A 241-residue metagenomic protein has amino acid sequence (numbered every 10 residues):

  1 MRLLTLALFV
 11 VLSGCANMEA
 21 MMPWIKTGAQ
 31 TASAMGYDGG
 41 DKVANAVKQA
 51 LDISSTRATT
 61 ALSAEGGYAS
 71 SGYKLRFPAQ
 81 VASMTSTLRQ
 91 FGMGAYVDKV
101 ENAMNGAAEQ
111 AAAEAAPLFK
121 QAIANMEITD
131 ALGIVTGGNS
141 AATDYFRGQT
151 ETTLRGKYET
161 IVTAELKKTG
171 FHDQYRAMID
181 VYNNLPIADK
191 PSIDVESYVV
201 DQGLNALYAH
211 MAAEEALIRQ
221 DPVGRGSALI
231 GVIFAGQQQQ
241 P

Functional and structural regions predicted by a protein language model:
M1-A7: Sec-dependent signal peptide recognition, specifically the positively charged N-region followed immediately by
V11-G14: C-terminal motif of bacterial Sec signal peptides marking the signal peptidase cleavage site
A16-E19: Bacterial signal peptide processing site
M21-A103: N-terminal Sec/ER secretory leader and immediately downstream segment of secreted/extracellular precursors
P23-K26, A32, G203-P241: A cross-kingdom marker for long, charged
A58, E127, P222: Residue-level signature of catalytic and energy-coupling elements of molecular machines, predominantly ATP/GTP-dependent
G94-E165: Mid-length scaffold segments of soluble, non-membrane domains
I161-Q202: An amphipathic alpha-helical core segment
